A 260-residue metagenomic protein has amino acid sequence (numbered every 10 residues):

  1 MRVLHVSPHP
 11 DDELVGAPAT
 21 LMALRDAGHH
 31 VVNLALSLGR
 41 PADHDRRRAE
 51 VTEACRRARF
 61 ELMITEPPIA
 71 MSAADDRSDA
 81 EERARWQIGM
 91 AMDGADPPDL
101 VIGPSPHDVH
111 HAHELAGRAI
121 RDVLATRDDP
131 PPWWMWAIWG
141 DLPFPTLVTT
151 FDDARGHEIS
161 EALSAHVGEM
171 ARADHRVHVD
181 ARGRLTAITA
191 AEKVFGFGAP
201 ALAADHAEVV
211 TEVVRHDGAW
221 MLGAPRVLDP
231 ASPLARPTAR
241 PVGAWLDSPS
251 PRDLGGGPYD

Functional and structural regions predicted by a protein language model:
M1-P132, L222-R226, A231-D260: Active-site beta-strand->loop->alpha-helix modules in alpha/beta enzyme cores, enriched in Gly/His/Asp(Glu)
A54-A58, D129-D260: The feature marks non-catalytic terminal segments
